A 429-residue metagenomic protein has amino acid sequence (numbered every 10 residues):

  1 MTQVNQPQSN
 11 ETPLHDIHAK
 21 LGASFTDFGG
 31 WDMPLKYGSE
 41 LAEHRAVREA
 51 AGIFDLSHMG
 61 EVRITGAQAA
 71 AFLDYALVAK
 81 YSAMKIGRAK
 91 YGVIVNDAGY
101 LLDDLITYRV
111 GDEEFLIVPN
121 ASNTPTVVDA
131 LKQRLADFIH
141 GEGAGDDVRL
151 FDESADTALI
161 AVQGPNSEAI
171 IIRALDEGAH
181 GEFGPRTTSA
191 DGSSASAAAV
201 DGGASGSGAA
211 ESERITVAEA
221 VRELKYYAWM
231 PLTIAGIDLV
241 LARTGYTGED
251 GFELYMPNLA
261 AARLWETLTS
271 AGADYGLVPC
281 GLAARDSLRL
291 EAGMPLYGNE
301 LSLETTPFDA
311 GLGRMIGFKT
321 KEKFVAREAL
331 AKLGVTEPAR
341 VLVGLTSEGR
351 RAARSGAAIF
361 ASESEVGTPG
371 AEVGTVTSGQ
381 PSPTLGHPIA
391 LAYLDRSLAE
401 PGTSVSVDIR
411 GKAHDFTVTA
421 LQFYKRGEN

Functional and structural regions predicted by a protein language model:
M1-G29, L35, G111-N429: Conserved, structured C-terminal
M1-G92, Y100-L102: Acidic, proline/glycine-enriched N-terminal capping motif
E40-E49, I94-D104, A144-D146, T233-L241 (+1 more regions): Short amphipathic beta-strand starts and helix->beta connectors
F54-A67, R109-L116, I160-V162: N-terminal glycine-rich flavin-associated loop
H58, Q68-L73, K90, L101-I106 (+4 more regions): Generic hydrophobic, aliphatic-rich segments that mediate packing or membrane embedding
Y75, A83-K85, V93-Y100, I106-G111 (+2 more regions): Short, charge-rich binding segments
G92-V93, G427: Juxtamembrane/interface motifs at transmembrane-helix termini
